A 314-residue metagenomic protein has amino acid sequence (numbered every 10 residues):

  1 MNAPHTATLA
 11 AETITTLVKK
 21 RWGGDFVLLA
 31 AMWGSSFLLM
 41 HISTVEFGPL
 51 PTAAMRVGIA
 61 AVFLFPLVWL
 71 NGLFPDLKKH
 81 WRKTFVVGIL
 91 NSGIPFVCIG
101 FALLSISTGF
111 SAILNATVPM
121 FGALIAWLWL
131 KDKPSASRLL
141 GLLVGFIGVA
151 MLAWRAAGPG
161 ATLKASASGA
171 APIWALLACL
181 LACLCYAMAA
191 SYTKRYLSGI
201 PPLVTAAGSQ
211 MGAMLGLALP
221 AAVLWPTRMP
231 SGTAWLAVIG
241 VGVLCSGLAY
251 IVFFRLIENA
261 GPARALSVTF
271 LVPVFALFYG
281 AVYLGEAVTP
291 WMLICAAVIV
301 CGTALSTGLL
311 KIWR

Functional and structural regions predicted by a protein language model:
N2-A54, F101, G160-R195, R314: Glycine-/small-residue-enriched transmembrane alpha-helix faces in small-molecule transporters and effluxers
N2-L9, R21, E46-I94, F121 (+4 more regions): Transmembrane alpha-helices of multi-pass small-molecule transport proteins
V18-W22, E46-L50, A54, D76-R82 (+4 more regions): Juxtamembrane helix-entry segments on the extracytoplasmic side of multipass membrane proteins
A31-M40, F65-N115, M151, G242-A260: Specific transmembrane alpha-helical segments of multi-pass solute transporters/efflux pumps, especially DMT/EamA
S43, T52, R56, A102 (+7 more regions): Hydrophobic/aromatic residues within transmembrane alpha-helices of multi-pass small-molecule transporters
A53-M55, S92, F96, G109-T117 (+2 more regions): Helix-helix packing/entry segments at the starts of transmembrane helices
L64, G122-L124, L128, P159-L224 (+2 more regions): Transmembrane alpha-helical segments that form core, pore/gating elements of small-molecule transporters/exporters
L64, I125, P134-P159, L163 (+4 more regions): Hydrophobic transmembrane alpha-helices of multi-pass small-molecule transport proteins
